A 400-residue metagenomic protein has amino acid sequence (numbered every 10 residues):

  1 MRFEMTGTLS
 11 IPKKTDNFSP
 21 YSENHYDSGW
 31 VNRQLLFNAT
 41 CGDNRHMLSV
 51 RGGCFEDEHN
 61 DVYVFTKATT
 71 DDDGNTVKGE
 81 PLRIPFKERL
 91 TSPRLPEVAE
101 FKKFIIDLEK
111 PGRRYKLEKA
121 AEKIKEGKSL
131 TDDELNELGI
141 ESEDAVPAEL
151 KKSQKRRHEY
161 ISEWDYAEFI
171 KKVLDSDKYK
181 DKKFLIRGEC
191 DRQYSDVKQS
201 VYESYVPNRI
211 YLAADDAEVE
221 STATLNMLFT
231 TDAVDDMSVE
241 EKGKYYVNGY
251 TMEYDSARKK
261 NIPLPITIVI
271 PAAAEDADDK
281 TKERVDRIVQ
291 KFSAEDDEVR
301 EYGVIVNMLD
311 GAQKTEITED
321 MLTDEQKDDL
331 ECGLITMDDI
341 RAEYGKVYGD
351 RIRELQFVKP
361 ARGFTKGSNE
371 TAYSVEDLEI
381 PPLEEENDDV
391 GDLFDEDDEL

Functional and structural regions predicted by a protein language model:
M1-L400: OB-fold and OB-like single-stranded nucleic-acid-recognition modules and their adjacent interaction interfaces
